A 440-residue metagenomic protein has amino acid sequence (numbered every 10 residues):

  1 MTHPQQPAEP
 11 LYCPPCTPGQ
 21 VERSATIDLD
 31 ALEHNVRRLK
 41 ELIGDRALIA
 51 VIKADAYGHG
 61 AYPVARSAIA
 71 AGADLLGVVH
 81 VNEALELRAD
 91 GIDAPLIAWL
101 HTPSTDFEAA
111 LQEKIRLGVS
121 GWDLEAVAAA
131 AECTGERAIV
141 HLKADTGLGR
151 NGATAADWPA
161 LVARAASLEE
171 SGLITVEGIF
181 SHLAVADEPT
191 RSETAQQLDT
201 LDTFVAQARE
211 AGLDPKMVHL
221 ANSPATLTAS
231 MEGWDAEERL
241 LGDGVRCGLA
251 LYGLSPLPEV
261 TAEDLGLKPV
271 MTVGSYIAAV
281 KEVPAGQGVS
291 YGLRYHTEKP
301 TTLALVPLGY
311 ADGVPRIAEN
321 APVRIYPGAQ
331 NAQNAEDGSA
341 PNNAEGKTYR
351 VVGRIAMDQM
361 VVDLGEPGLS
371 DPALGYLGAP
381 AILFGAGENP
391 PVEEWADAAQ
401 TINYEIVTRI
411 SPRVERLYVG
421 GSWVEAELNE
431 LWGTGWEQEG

Functional and structural regions predicted by a protein language model:
T2-E33, E41, E83, T102 (+3 more regions): Active-site anion/phosphate-binding pocket segments in diverse small-molecule metabolic enzymes
Y12, G19, R23-I27, A31-H34 (+1 more regions): Active-site-proximal beta-alpha core segment in soluble small-molecule metabolic enzymes
